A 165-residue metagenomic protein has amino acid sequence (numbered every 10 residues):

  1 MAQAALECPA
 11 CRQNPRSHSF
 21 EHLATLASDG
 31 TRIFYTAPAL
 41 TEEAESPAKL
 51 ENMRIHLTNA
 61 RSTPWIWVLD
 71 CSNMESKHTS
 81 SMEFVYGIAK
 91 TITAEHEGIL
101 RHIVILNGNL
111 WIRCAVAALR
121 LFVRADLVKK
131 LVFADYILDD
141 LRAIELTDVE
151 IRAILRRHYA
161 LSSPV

Functional and structural regions predicted by a protein language model:
M1-V165: Basic, amphipathic alpha-helical/coil surface patches used to engage anionic, phosphate-bearing ligands and membranes
